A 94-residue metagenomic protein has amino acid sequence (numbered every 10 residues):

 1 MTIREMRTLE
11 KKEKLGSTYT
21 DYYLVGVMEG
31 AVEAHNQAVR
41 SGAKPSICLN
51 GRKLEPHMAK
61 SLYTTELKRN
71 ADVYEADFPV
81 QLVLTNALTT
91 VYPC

Functional and structural regions predicted by a protein language model:
M1-T65, A87: Short N-proximal segments of mature Sec-exported proteins
T64-C94: Short, compact, well-ordered microdomains
